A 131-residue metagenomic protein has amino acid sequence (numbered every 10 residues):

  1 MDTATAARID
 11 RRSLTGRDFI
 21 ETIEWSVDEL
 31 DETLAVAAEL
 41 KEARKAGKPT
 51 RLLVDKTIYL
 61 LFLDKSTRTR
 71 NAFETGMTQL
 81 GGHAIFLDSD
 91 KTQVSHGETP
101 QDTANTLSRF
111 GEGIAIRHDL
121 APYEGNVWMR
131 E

Functional and structural regions predicted by a protein language model:
D2-N71, T75: Positively charged, low-complexity intrinsically disordered leader regions
R51-E131: Phosphate/diphosphate ligand-binding glycine-rich loop within oxidoreductases
